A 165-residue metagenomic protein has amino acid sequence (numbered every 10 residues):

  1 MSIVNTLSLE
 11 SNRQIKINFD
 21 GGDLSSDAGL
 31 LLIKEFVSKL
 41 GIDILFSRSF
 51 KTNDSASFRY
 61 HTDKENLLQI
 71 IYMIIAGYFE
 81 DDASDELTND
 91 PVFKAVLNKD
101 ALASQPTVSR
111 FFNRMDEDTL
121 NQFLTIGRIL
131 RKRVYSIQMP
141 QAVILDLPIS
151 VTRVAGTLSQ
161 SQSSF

Functional and structural regions predicted by a protein language model:
M1-F165: Dynamic "connector" segments at or just before major functional cores
